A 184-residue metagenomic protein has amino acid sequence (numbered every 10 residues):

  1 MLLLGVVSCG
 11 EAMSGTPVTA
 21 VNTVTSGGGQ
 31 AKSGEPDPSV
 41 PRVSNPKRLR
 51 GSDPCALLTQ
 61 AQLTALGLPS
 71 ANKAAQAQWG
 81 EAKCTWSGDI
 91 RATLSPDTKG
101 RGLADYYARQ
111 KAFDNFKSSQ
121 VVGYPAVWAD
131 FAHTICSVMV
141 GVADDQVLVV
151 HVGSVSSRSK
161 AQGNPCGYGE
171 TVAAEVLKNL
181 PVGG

Functional and structural regions predicted by a protein language model:
M1, V7-G34: Short, low-complexity, disordered segments immediately C-terminal to signal peptides in bacterial exported proteins
S8-G10, P54-A56, K83-T85, I135-S137 (+1 more regions): Sequence contexts marking disulfide-bonded cysteines in secreted/extracellular proteins
P17, A61-L66, R91-S95, D144-D145 (+1 more regions): Extracellular/mature segments of secreted proteins
N22-P54: N-terminal low-complexity, Pro/Thr/Ser-rich intrinsically disordered segments that act as propeptides or flexible
G51-S70: Amphipathic alpha-helical segments
A65, P69-P125: Short, solvent-exposed recognition patches
K117-G184: A short, solvent-exposed beta-edge/loop patch
